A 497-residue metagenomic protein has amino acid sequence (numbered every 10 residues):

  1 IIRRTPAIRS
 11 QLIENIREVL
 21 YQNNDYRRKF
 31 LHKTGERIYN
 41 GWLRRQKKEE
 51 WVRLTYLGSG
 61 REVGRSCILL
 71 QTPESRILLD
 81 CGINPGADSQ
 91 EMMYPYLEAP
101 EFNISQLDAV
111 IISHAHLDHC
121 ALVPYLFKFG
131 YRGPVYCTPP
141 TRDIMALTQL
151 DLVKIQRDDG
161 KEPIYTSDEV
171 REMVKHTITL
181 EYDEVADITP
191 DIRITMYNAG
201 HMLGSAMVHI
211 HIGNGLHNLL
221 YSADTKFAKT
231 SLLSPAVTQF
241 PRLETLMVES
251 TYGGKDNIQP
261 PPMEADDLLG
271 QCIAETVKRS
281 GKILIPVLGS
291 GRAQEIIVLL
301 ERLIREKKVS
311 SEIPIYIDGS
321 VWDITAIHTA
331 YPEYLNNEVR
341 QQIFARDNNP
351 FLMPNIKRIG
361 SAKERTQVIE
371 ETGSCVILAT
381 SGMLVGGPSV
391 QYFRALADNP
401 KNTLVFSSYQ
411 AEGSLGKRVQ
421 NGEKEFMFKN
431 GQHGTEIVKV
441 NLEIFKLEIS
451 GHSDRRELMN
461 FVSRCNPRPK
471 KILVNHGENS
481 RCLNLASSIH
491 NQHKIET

Functional and structural regions predicted by a protein language model:
R3, K175-Y182, I356-A362: Short acidic-hydrophobic, aromatic-tinged amphipathic segments that line or gate anion-handling sites
R3-E49, T148-Q149, L447-S450, V474 (+1 more regions): Amphipathic alpha-helical heptad-repeat segments
R17, Y21-S105, T179-S234, K363-E370 (+3 more regions): Core dinuclear metal-dependent hydrolase active-site scaffold
G60-R65, T72-G133, C137-D143, T148-K175 (+3 more regions): Pre-active-site segment of Zn-dependent metallo-hydrolases
L79-G82, L107-H116, V123, V135-T138 (+10 more regions): Active-site neighborhood of phospho(di)ester-bond hydrolases with catalytic His/Asp-centered motifs
Y94-P95, L150-I155, A236-V237, P262-M263 (+4 more regions): Short secondary-structure boundary/capping segments
M207, A228-D318, T403-S408, F426-E496: Cap/insert and terminal regions of metallo-dependent hydrolase folds
L269-L415, M427-Q432, N475, H490-Q492: Hard-cation-handling environments
